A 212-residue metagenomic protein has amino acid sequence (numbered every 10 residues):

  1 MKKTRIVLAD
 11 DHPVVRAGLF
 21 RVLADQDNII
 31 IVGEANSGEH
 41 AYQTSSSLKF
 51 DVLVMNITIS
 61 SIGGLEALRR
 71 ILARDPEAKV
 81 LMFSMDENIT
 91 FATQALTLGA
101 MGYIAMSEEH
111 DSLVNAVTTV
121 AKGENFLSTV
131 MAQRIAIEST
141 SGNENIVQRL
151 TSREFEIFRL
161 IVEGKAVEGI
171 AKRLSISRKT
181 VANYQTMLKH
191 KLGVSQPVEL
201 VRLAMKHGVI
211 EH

Functional and structural regions predicted by a protein language model:
D11, F83-E87, M106-E108: Conserved active-site segment of CheY-like receiver
V15, S60: The feature encodes the CheY-like receiver
S37-H40, G63-E66: Acidic catalytic/metal-coordinating carboxylates
N56-I57, S84: Active-site residues of response regulator receiver
L65-E77: Short amphipathic alpha-helix used as the core "switch/output" element in two-component signaling
T90-T97, M101-E156, V198, V209-E211: Short, flexible helix-to-coil linker/hinge segments that flank and couple to helix-turn-helix
E144-K179: Helix-turn-helix DNA-binding segment
A166-E199: Recognition helix of helix-turn-helix DNA-binding domains
